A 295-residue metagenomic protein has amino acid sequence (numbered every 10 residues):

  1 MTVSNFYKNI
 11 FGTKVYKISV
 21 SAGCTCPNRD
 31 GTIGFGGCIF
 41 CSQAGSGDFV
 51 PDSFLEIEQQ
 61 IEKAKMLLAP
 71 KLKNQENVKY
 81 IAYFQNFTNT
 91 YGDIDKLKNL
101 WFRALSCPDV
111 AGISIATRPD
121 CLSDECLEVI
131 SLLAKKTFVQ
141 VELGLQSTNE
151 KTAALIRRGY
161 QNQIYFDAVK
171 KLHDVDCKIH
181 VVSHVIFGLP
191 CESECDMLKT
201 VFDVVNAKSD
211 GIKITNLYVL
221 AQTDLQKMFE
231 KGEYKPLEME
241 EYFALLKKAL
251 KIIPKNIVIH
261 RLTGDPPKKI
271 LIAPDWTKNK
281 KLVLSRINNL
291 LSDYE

Functional and structural regions predicted by a protein language model:
M1-I81: N-terminal [4Fe-4S]-dependent radical SAM core
M1-N5, F11-Y16, G211, Y218-E295: Auxiliary Fe-S-binding modules of radical SAM enzymes
N5, F102, E128, K170 (+1 more regions): Active-site phosphate/pyrophosphate- and oxyanion-stabilizing loops and adjacent acidic/basic residues in soluble
Y16-V20, Y80-Q85, I113-I115, V139-L143 (+3 more regions): Hydrophobic faces of well-ordered beta-strands that scaffold small-molecule active sites in alpha/beta enzyme cores
G47-L55, N86-N99, I113-D176, F187-K208 (+1 more regions): Conserved non-cysteine loop/helix-boundary elements of the Radical SAM core domain that shape
K65-K79, T90-L97, R103, E125: Long amphipathic N-terminal alpha/beta scaffold segment
K98-F102, S131, S193-D210, P266-N288: Short, electropositive alpha-helical surface patch
